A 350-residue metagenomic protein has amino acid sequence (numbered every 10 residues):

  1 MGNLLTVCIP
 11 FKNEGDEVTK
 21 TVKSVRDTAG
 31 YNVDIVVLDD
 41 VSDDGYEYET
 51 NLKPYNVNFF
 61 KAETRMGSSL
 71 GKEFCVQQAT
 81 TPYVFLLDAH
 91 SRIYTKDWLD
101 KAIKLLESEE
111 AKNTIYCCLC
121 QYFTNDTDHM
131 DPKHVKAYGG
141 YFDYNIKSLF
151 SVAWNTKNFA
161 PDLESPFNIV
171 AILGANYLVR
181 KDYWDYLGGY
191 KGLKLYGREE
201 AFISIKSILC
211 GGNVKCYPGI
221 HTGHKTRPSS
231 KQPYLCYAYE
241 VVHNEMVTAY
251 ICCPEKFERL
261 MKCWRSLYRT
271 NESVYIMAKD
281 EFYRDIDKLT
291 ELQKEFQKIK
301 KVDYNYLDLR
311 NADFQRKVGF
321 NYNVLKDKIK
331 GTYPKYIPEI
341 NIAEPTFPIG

Functional and structural regions predicted by a protein language model:
M1-S24: N-proximal low-complexity "stem/linker" segments adjacent to membrane-targeting elements
K23-N32: Short, acidic, metal-binding catalytic loop of nucleotide-sugar glycosyltransferases
Y31, V37-E49: A conserved acidic beta->alpha catalytic loop
A62-A79: Glycine-rich, basic loop-to-helix element that forms the pyrophosphate-binding segment of sugar-nucleotide handling
S69, N155-L178, Y239-E240: A recurrent flexible, glycine/aromatic-enriched loop bordering the glycosyltransferase active site that acts as
V84: Short aromatic/hydrophobic "clamp" motif used to bind/position activated sugar donors
R92-K147: Conserved donor NDP-sugar-binding/catalytic core segment of glycosyltransferases
L173-G174, Y234-G350: Terminal low-complexity segments of carbohydrate-biosynthetic enzymes
